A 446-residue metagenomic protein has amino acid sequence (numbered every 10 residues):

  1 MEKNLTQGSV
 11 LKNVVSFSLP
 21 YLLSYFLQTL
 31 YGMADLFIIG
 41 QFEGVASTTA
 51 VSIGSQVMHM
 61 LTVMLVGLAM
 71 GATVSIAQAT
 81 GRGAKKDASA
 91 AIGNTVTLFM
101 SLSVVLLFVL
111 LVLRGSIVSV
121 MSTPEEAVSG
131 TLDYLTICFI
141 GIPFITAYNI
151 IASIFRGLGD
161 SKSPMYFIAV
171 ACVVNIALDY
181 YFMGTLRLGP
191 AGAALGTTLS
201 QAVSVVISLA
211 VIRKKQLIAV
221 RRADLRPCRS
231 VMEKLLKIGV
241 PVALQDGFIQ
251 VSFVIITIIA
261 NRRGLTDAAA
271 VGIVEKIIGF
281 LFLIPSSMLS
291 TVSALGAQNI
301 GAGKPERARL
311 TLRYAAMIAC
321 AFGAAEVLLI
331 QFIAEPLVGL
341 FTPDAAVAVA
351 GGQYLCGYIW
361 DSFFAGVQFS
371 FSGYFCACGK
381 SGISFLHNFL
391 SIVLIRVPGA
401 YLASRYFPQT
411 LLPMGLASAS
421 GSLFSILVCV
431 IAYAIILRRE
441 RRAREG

Functional and structural regions predicted by a protein language model:
M1-S18, I76-G141, T185-V240, G296-D361 (+1 more regions): Short alpha-helical transmembrane segments in multi-pass integral membrane proteins
K12-T73, A77, V240-A260: Signature of the first transmembrane helix
S16-G32, I137, A171, S200-S204 (+4 more regions): Transmembrane helical elements of multi-pass membrane transporters/channels
L19, L23, G54-V57, T97-S101 (+13 more regions): Hydrophobic residues within alpha-helical transmembrane segments of multi-pass solute transporters/permease subunits
L30-T49, V118-E125, Y181-L188, G247-F280 (+3 more regions): Helix-terminus/linker motif at the lipid-water interface of multi-pass membrane proteins
E43-Q56, L135, A194, L265-F280 (+2 more regions): Small-residue hotspots at the loop-to-helix junctions and early N-terminal turns of transmembrane alpha-helices
T48-F108, I145-P164, T257, A270-L328 (+2 more regions): Small-residue-rich hydrophobic transmembrane alpha-helices
C138-R156, P164-C172, A193-V206, S286-L289 (+3 more regions): Short runs within selected transmembrane alpha-helices of multi-pass transporters and secretion channels
